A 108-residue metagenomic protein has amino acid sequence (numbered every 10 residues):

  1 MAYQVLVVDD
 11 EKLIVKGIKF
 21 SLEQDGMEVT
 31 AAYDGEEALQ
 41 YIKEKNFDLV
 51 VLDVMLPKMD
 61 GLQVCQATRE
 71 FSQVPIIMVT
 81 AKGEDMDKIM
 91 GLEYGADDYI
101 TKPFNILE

Functional and structural regions predicted by a protein language model:
M1-E108: N-terminal/domain-start alpha-helical segments
